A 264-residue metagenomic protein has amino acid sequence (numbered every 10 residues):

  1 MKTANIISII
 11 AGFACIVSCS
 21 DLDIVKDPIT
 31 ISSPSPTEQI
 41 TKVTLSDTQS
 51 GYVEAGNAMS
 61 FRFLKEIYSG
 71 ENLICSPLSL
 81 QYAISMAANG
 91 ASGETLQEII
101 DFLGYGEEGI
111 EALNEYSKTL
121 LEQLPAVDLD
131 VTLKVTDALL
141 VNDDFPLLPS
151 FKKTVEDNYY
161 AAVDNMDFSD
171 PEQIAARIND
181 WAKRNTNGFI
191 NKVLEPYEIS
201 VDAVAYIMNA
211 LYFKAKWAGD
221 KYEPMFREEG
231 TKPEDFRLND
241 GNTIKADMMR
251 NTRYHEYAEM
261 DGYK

Functional and structural regions predicted by a protein language model:
K2-G12: Sec-dependent signal peptide recognition, specifically the positively charged N-region followed immediately by
N5, C19-F168: Detector for small/aliphatic-rich hydrophobic stretches
I110-K264: Non-catalytic, conformational "gating/processing" segments within enzyme and secreted inhibitor domains
